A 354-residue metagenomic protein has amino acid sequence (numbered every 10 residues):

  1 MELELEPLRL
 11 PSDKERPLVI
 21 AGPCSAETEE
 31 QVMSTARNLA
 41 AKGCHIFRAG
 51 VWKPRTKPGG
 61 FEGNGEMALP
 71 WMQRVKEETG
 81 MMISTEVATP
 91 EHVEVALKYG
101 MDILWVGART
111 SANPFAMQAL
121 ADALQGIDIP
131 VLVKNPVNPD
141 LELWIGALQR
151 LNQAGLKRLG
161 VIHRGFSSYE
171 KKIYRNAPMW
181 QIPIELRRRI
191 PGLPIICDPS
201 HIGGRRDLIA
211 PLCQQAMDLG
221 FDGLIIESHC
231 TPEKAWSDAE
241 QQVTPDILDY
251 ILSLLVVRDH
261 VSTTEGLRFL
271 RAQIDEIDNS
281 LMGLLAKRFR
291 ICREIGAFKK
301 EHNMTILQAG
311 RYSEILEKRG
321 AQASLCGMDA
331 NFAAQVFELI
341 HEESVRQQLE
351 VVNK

Functional and structural regions predicted by a protein language model:
M1-I20: N-terminal amphipathic alpha-helix/helix-capping segment at the start of soluble metabolic enzymes
S12, A116-Y250, L254, D259-T263: Catalytic alpha/beta core domains of metabolic enzymes, predominantly
P17-P23, H45-A49, I83-T85, L104-V106 (+4 more regions): Hydrophobic faces of well-ordered beta-strands that scaffold small-molecule active sites in alpha/beta enzyme cores
P17-S34, P58-G60, M82-V87, G107-A108 (+4 more regions): Active-site mouth loops of central-metabolism enzymes
A21, E27, A36, A40 (+2 more regions): Long, contiguous binding/interaction regions
R48-E66, C230-A239, I295-I306: Glycine-rich, proline-tolerant flexible connector loops at the mouths of alpha/beta enzymes
N64, G80-T89, V93, D102-A116 (+2 more regions): Catalytic beta/alpha-barrel core
H260-K354: Domain-level signature for soluble enzymes in the chorismate/prephenate branch of the shikimate pathway
